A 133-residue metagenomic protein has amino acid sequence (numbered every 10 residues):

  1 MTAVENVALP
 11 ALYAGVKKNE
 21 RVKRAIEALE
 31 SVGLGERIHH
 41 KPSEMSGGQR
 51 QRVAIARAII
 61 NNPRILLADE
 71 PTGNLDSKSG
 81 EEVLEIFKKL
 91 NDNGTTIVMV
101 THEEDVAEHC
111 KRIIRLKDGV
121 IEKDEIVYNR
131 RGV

Functional and structural regions predicted by a protein language model:
M1-L116: ABC family nucleotide-binding domain
V120-V133: Conserved beta-strand-loop-alpha-helix hinge in the C-terminal portion of ABC ATPase nucleotide-binding domains
